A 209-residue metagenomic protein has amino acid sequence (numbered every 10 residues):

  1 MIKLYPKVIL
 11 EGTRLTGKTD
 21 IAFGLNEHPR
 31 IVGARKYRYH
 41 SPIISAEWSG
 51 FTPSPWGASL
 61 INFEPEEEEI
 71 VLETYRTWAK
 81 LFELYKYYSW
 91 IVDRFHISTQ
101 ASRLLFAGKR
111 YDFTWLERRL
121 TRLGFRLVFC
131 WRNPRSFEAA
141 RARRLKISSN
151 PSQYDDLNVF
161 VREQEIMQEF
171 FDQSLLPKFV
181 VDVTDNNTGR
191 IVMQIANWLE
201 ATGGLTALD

Functional and structural regions predicted by a protein language model:
M1-L25: Walker A (P-loop) phosphate-binding motif
K7, E11-G12, V128-R132, Y154 (+1 more regions): Phosphate-binding beta-loop-alpha motif at adenosine-nucleotide cofactor sites
T16, F23-E83, S102-R103: Conserved substrate/cofactor phosphate-moiety recognition/catalytic segment in nucleotide-dependent phosphotransferases
I31-R38, W90-I91, L127-F129, K178-D182: Conserved beta-strand scaffold positions in the cores of enzyme catalytic domains, especially in NTP/NDP-utilizing
N62-L123: Glycine-rich phosphate-binding loop used to anchor ATP phosphates in small-molecule kinases, encompassing both
H96-S98, W131-E138, N186-N187: Conserved nucleotide-binding/hydrolysis micro-motifs of P-loop NTPases
R110, E117-E169: A glycine- and Lys/Arg-enriched "phosphate-lid" helix/loop adjacent to the NTP-binding pocket of small-molecule kinases
E165-D209: NTP-dependent small-molecule kinase module
